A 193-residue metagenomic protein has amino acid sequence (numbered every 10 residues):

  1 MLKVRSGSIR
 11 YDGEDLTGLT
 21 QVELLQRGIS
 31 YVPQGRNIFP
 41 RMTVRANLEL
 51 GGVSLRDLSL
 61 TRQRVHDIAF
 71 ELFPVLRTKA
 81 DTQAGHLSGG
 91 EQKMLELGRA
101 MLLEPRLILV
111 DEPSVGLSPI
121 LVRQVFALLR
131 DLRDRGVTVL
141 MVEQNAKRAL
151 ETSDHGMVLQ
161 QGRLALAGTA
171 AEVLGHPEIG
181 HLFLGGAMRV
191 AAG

Functional and structural regions predicted by a protein language model:
S6-E14, R27, T61-H66: Conserved ABC transporter NBD signature motif
L19-Q21, V44-R62, L72-P74, G186-A187: ABC-type ATPase nucleotide-binding domains, specifically the catalytic core motifs of the NBD
Q83-L87, E91: Conserved ABC ATPase signature
A100-M101: ABC ATPase C-loop
E104: Conserved catalytic motifs of ABC-family nucleotide-binding domains
I108-E112: Catalytic Walker B motif of ABC-type/P-loop ATPase nucleotide-binding domains
A167-G168: ABC ATPase "signature
